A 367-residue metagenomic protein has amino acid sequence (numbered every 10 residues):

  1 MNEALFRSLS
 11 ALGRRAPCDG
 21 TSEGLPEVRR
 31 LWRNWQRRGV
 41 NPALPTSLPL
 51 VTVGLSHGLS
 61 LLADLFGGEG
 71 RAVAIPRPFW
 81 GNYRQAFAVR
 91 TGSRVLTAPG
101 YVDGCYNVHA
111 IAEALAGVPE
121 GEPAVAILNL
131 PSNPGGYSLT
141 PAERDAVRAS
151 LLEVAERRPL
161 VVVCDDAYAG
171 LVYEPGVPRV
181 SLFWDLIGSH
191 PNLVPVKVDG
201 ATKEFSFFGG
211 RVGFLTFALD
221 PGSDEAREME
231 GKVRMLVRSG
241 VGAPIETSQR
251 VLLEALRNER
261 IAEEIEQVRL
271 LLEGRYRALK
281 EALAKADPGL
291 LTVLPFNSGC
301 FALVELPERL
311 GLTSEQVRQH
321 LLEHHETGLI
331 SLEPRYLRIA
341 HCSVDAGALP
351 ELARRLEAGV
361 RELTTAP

Functional and structural regions predicted by a protein language model:
M1-S8, R238, P244, S343: N-terminal basic, amphipathic alpha-helical segments
S10-R157, V162, A169-H190, G347-L349 (+2 more regions): Conserved core of the PLP fold type I
P26, P42-A43, A116, P191 (+2 more regions): PLP-dependent enzyme catalytic core of the Aspartate aminotransferase-like
V28, W32, G58, S248 (+5 more regions): Alpha-helical packing segments of well-folded alpha/beta enzyme cores
T52, L96-P99, V198, I330 (+1 more regions): Hydrophobic residues at beta-strand termini and immediately following loops that shape nucleotide-binding pockets
D185-L270, Q319: Conserved core segment of the aminotransferase class I/II
T216, L303-E305, A340-C342: Short hydrophobic/aromatic beta-strand micro-patches that form the beta-sheet surface supporting nucleotide- or nucleic
L253, E266-K280, L290-L306, R335-Y336: Conserved glycine-rich beta-strand-loop-beta hairpin in the small C-terminal domain of fold type I
